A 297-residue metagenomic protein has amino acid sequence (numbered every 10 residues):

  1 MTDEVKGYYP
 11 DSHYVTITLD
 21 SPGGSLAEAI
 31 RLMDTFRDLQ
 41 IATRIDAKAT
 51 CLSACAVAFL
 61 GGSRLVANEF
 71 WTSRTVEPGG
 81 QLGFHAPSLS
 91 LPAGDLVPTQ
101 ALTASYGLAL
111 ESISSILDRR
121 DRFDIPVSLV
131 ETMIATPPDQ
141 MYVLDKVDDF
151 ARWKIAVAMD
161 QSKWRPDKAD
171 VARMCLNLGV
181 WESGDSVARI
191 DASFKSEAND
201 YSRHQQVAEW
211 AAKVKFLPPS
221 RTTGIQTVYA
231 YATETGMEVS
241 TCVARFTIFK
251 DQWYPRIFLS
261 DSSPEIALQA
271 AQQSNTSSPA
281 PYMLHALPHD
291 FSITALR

Functional and structural regions predicted by a protein language model:
M1-H13: A short, well-ordered alpha-helical element
D11-E28, A42-C51: Short, glycine-/small-residue-enriched flexible loop/hinge segments at domain edges that mediate gating
I17, F59, F150: Terminal peptide-recognition signature
L26-M33, R37: Membrane-embedded segments
R37-L89: Glycine-rich beta-to-alpha active-site loop
H85-M174: Charged, glycine-interspersed solvent-exposed loop segments at helix/strand-loop junctions that cap or gate access
P138, M159-K213: Charge-rich interaction segments
A192-R297: Non-catalytic terminal regions of proteins
